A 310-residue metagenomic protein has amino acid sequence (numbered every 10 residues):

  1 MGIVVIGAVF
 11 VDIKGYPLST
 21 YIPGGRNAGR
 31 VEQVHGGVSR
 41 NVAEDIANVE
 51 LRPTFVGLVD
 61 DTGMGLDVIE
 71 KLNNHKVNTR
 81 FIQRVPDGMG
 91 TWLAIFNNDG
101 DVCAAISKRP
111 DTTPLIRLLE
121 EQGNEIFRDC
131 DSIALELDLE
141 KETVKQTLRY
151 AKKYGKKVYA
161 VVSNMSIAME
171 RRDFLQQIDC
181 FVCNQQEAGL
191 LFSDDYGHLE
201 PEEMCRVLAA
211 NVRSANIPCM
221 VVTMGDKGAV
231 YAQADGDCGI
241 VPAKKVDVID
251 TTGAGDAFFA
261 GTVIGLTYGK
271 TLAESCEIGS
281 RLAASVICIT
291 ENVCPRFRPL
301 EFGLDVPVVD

Functional and structural regions predicted by a protein language model:
M1-E70, N74, W92: Glycine-rich phosphate/adenosyl-contacting loop at the front of the ribokinase-like
I3, D194, H198-D310: Conserved phosphate-binding/catalytic region of the ribokinase-like
K71-P86: A glycine-rich helix N-cap at a beta->alpha junction
R84, A94-S132, L137: Conserved phosphate-binding/catalytic loop of the ribokinase/pfkB sugar-kinase fold
E125-I126, D173-F174, R213: Structural alpha-helical scaffold elements that stabilize or flank donor/cofactor-binding regions in carbohydrate
S132-R206, K227-G228: Conserved beta-alpha-beta core of the PfkB/ribokinase-like small-molecule kinase fold
